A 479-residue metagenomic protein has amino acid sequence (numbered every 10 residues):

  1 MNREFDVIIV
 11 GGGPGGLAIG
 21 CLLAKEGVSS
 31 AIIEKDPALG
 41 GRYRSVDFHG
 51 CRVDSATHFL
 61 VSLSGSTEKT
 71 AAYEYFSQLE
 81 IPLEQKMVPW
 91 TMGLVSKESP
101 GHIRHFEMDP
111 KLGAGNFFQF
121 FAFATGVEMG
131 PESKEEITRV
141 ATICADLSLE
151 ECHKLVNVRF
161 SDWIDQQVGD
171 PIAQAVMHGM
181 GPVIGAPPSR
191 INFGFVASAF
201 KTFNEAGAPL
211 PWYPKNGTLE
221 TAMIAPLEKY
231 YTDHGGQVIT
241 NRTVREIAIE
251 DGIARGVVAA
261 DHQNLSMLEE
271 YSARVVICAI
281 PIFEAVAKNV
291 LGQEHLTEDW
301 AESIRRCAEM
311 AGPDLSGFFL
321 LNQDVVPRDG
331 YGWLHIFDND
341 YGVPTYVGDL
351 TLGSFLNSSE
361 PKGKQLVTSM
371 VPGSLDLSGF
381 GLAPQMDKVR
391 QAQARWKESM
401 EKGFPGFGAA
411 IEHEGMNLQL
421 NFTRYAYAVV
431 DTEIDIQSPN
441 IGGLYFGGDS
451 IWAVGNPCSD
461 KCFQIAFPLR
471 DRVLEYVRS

Functional and structural regions predicted by a protein language model:
F5-I32: N-terminal Rossmann-like FAD-binding beta1-loop-alpha1 element of flavoenzymes
G11, M87, T240-R242: Short loop/edge segments at beta-strand edges and connector loops that shape dinucleotide/nucleotide cofactor-binding
A24-H49: Glycine-rich FAD pyrophosphate-binding loop
C51-S133: Dinucleotide-binding Rossmann-like beta1-alpha1 core, especially the glycine-rich loop that anchors the ADP
K97-G101, A114-S198: Rossmann-like flavin
T202-L268: Helical element adjacent to the flavin cofactor pocket in flavoenzyme catalytic cores
R242-K362: Mid-domain catalytic core of redox enzymes that form a hydrophobic substrate pocket/lid adjacent to a catalytic redox
Y346-S479: Conserved flavin/dinucleotide-binding core of flavoenzymes
